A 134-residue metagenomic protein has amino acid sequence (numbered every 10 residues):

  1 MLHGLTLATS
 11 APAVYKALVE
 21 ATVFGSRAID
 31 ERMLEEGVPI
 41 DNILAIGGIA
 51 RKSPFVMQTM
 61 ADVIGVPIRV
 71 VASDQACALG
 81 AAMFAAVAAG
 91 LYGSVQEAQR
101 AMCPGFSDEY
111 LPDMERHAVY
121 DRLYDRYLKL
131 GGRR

Functional and structural regions predicted by a protein language model:
M1-R134: Glycine/Thr-rich phosphate-binding loops that ligate phosphate moieties of nucleotide and other phosphorylated ligands
